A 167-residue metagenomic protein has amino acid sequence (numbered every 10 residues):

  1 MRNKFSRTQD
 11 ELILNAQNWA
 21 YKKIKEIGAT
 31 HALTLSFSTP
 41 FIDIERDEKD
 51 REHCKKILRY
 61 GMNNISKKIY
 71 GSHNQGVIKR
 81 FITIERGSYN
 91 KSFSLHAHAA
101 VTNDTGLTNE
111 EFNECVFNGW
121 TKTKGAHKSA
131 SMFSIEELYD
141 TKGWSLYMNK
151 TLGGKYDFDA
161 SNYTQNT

Functional and structural regions predicted by a protein language model:
M1-H31, P40-K55, N103-T167: Catalytic "initiation/cleavage/transfer" segments centered on a nucleophilic residue and adjacent nucleic-acid-engaging
Y21, I78-S88, S134-E136: Short amphipathic beta-strand and strand-loop transition segments with alternating hydrophobic
T30-L35, E45-N74: Helical scaffold of the NTase/Pol beta-like nucleotidyltransferase catalytic core
L35-F37, I84: Short glycine-centered, acidic/aromatic-flanked micro-motifs in structured strand/loop junctions that mark active-site
H53-Y60, S92-L95, L107: Short, well-structured alpha-helical interface segments that form or flank functional binding sites
K67-K79, K124-K128: Short secondary-structure junctions
I69-G76, K91, G106-N109: Structured alpha/beta reader/binder surfaces that contact nucleic acids or chromatin modification marks
R80-T105: Histidine-centered divalent-metal-coordination microenvironment in nucleic-acid enzymes
